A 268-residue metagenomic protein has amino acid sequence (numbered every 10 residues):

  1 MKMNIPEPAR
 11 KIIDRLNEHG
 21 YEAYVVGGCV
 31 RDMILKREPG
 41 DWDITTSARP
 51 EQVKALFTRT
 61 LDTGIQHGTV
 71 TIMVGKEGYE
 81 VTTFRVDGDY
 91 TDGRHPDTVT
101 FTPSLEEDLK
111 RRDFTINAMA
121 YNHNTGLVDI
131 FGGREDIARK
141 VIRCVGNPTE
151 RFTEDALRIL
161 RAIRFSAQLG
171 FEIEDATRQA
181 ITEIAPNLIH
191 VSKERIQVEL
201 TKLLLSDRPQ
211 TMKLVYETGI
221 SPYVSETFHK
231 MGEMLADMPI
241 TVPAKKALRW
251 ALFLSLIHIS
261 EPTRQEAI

Functional and structural regions predicted by a protein language model:
M1-R264: Catalytic cores of the polymerase beta-like nucleotidyltransferase superfamily and closely associated nucleotide
